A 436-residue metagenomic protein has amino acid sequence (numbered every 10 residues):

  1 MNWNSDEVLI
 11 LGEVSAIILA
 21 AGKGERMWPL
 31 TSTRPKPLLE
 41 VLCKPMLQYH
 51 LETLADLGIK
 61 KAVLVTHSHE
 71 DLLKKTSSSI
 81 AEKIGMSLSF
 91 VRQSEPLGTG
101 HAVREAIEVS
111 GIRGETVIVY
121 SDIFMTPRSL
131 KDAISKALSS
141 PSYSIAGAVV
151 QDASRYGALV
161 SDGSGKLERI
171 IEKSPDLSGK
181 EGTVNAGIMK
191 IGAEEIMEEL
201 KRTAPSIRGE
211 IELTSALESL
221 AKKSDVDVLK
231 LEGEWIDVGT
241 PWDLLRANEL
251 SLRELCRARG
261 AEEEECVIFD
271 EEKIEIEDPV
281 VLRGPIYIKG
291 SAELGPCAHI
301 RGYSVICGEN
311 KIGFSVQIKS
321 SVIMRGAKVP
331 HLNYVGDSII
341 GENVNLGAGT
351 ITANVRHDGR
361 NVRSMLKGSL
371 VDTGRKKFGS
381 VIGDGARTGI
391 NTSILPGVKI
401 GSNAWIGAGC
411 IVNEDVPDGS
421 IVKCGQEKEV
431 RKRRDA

Functional and structural regions predicted by a protein language model:
N2-I18, R26, L39-E40, K44-V119 (+1 more regions): Conserved N-terminal catalytic core of the sugar/cofactor nucleotidyltransferase
L38, L159-S161, V228: A structural signal for short hydrophobic beta-strand segments in well-ordered beta-sheet cores
R128-S154: Conserved donor-nucleotide/metal-binding helix-loop-beta segment in metal-dependent transferases, i.e., the alpha-helix
K131, S135, K166-L252: Catalytic-core segments of class I nucleotidyltransferases/pyrophosphorylases that form NMP-activated intermediates
E212, S219-Y303: Extended, small-residue-rich solenoid/repeat segments and analogous flexible loops that form exposed scaffolds
G308-S315: Surface-exposed extracellular loop regions of Gram-negative outer-membrane beta-barrel proteins
S315, S320-A436: Glycine-rich hexapeptide-repeat left-handed beta-helix
